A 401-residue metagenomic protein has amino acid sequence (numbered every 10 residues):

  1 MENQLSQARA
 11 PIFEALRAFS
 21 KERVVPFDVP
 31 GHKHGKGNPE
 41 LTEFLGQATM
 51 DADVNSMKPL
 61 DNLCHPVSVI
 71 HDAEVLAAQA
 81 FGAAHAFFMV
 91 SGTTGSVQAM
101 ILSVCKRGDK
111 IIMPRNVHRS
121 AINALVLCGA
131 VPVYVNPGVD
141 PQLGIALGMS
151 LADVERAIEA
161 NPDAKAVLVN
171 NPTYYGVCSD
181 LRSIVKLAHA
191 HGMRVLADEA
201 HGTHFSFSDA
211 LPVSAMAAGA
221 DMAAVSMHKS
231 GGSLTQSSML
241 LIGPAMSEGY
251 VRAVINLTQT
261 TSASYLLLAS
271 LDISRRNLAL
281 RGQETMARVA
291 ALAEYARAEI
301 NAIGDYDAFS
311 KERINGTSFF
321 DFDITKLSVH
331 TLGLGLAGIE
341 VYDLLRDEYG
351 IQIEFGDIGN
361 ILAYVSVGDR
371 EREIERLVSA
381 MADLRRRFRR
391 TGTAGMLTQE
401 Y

Functional and structural regions predicted by a protein language model:
M1-M50: N-terminal glycine-rich, Lys/His-bearing helix-loop that initiates the first secondary-structure elements of many
E2, R9-R17, E43-F44, H65 (+2 more regions): Conserved PLP-enzyme active-site core in the AAT-like
K33, K229, P244-A245, G333 (+1 more regions): A broadly conserved detector of short glycine/acidic/proline-rich loop/turn motifs that flank catalytic sites and bind
A48-M50, V97, A223, G316-T317 (+1 more regions): Short, flexible segments with low predicted structural confidence
T49-G92: Conserved N-terminal alpha-helix of the aminotransferase class I/II PLP-enzyme fold
L60, F87-M89, V167-N170, S328 (+1 more regions): Short glycine-rich or small-residue beta-strand-to-loop segments that form or flank ligand, phosphate, metal/Fe-S
Y295-Y401: Conserved C-terminal alpha-helix-loop-beta "cap" of PLP-dependent enzymes that closes/shapes the active-site mouth
